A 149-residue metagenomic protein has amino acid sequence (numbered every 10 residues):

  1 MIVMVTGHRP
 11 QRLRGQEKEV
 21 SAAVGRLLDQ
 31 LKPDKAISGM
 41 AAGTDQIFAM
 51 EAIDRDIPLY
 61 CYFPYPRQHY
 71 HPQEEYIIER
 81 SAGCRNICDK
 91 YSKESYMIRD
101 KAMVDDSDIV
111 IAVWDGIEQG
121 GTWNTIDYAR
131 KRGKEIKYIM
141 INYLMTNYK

Functional and structural regions predicted by a protein language model:
M1-N142: Acidic/glycine-enriched connector segments
N142-K149: Short, basic, low-complexity termini and linkers enriched in Ser/Thr/Gly/Pro that act as targeting/leader peptides
